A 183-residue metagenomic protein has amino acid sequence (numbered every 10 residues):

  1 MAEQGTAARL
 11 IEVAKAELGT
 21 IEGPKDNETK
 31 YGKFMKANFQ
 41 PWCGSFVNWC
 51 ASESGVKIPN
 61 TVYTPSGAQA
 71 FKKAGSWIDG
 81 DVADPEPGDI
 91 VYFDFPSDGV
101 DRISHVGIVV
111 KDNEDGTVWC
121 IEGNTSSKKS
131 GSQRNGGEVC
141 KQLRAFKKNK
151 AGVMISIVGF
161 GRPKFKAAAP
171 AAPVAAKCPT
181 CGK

Functional and structural regions predicted by a protein language model:
M1-V56, I155-V158, R162-K183: N-terminal capping segments
Q4, D101-K183: Aromatic- and glycine-rich peptidoglycan recognition patches
L10, G23, Y63, R144-A145: Poly-acidic low-complexity segments
K15, G19, E28, Y63 (+9 more regions): Compositionally biased, low-complexity repeat tracts
G19-I21, K57, F93-P96, T125-S127 (+1 more regions): Short regulatory "switch" loops immediately downstream of catalytic or recognition motifs within protein catalytic
G23-P87, F93, S97-D98: Catalytic cysteine-centered active-site loop
